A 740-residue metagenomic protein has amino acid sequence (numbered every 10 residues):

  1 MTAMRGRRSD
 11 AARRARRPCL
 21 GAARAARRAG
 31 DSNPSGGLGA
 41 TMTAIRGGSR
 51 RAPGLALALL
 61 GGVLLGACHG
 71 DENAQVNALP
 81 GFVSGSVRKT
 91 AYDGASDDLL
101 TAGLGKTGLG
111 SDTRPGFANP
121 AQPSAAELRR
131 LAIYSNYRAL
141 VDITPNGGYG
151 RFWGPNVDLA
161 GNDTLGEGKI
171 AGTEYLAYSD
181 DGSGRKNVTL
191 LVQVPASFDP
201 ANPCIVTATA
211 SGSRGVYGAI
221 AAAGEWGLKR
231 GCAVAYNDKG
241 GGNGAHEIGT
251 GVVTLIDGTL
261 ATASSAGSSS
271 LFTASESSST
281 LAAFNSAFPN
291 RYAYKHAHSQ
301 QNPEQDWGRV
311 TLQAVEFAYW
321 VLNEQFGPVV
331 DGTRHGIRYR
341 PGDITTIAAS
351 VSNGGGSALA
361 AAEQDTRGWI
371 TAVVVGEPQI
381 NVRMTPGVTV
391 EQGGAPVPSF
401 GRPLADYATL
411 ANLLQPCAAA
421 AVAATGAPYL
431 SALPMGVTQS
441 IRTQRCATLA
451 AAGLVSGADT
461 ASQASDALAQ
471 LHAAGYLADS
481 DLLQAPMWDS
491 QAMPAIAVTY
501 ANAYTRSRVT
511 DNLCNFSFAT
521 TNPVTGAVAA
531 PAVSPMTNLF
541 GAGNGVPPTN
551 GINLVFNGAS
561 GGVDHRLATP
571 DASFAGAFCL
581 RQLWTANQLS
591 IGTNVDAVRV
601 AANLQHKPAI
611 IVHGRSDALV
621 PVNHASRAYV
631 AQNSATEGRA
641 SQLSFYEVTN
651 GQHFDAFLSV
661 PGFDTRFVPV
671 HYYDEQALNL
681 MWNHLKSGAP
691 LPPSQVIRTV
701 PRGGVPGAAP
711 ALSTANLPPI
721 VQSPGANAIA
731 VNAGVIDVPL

Functional and structural regions predicted by a protein language model:
M1-R50: N-terminal secretory signal peptides that target proteins for export/translocation
T2, A40-T43, G61, P718 (+1 more regions): Residue-level marker of intrinsically disordered, low-complexity segments enriched for small/polar residues
L20, G36, L55, L712 (+1 more regions): Intrinsically disordered, low-complexity segments enriched in proline/serine/threonine
R50-L60: Sec-dependent N-terminal signal peptides
L64-A67: C-terminal motif of bacterial Sec signal peptides marking the signal peptidase cleavage site
D71-L740: C-terminal His-loop and adjacent cap/lid subdomain of alpha/beta-hydrolase
